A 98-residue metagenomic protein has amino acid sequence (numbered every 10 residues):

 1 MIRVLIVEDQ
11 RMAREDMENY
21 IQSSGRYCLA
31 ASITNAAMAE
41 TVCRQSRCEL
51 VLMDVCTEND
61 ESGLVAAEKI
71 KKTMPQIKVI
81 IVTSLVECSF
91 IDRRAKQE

Functional and structural regions predicted by a protein language model:
M1-I2, R47-E49, K72-K78: His-Asp phosphorelay/catalytic-motif detector in bacterial-type signaling
E8: Conserved acidic carboxylate
R11-A31: Two-component/phosphorelay signaling modules centered on CheY-like receiver
S32-L50, E58: Acidic, metal-coordinating helix/loop segments flanking the phosphotransfer/catalytic sites of two-component signaling
T41, L64-Q76: Short amphipathic alpha-helix used as the core "switch/output" element in two-component signaling
L52-E68: Conserved phosphotransfer microenvironments
V65, V86-E98: Alpha4 helix (beta4-alpha4-beta5 surface) of REC/receiver domains from two-component response regulators
